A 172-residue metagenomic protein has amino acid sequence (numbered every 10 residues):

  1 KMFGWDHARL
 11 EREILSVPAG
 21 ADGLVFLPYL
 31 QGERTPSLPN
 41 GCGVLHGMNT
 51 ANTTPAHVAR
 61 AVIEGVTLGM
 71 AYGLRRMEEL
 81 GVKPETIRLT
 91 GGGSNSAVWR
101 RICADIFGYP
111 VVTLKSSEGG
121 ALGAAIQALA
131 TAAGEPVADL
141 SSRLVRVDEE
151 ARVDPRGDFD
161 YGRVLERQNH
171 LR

Functional and structural regions predicted by a protein language model:
K1-R172: Glycine/Thr-rich phosphate-binding loops that ligate phosphate moieties of nucleotide and other phosphorylated ligands
